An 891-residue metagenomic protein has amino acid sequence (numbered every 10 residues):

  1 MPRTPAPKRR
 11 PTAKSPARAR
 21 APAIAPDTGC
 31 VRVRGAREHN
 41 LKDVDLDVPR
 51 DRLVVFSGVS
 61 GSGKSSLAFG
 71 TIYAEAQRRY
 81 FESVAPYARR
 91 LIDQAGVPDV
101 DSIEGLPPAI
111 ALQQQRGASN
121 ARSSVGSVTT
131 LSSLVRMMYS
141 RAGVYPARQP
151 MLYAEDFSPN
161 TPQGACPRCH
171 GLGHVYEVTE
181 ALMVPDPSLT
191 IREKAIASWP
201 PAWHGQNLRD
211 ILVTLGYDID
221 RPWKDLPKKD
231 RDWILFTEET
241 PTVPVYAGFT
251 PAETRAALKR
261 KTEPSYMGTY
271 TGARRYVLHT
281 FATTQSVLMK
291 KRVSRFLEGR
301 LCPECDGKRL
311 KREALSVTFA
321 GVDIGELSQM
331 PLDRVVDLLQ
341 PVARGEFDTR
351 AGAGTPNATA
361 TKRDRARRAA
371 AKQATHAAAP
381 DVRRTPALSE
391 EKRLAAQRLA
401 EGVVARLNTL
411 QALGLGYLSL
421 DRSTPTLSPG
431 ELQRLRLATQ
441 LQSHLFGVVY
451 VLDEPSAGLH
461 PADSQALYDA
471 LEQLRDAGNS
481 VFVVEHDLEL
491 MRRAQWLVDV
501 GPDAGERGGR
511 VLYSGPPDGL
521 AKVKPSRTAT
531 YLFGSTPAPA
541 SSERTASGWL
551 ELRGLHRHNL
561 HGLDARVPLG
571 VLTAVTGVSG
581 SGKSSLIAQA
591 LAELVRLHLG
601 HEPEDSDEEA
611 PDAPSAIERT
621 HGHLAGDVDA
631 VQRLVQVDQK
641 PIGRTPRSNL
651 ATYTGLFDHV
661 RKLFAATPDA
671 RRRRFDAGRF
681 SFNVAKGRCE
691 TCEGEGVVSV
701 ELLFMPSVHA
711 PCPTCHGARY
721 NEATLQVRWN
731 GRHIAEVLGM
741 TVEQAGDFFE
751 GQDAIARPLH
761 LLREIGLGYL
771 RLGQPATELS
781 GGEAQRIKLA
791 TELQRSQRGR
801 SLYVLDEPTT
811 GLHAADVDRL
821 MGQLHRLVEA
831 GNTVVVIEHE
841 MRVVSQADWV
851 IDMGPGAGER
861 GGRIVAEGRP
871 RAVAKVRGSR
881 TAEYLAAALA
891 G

Functional and structural regions predicted by a protein language model:
M1-G891: Conserved phosphate-binding elements of NTP-dependent enzyme cores
